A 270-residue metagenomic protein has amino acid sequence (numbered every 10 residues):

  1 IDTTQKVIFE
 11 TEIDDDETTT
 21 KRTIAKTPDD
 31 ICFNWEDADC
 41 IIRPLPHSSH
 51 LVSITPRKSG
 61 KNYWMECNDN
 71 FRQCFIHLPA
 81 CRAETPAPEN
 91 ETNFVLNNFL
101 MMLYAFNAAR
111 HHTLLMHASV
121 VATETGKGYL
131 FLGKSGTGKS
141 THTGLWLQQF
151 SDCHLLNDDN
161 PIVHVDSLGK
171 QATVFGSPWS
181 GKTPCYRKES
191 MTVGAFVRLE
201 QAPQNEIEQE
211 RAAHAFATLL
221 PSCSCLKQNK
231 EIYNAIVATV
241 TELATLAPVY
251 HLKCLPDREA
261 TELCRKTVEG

Functional and structural regions predicted by a protein language model:
I1-S135, L145-H154, I162-G270: A noncatalytic interaction/capping subdomain that flanks phosphate/NTP-handling catalytic cores
K139: Conserved lysine of the Walker
H142: Hydrophobic positions on the alpha1 helix immediately C-terminal to the Walker A/P-loop
